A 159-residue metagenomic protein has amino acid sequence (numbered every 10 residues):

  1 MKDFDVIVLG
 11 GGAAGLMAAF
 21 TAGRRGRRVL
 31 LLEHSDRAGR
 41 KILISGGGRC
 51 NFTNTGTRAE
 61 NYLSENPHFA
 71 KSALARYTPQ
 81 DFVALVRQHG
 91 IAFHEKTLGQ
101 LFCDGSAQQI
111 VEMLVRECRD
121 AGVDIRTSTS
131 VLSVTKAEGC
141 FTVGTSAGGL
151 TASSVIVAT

Functional and structural regions predicted by a protein language model:
M1-A14, L30: Beta1/beta-strand and adjacent pyrophosphate-binding region of the FAD-binding site in flavoprotein oxidoreductases
I7, G23-G47: Glycine-rich FAD pyrophosphate-binding loop
G15-M17, T159: Short glycine/serine/threonine-rich phosphate/pyrophosphate-binding segments that cradle anionic phosphate groups
R49-T97: Glycine-rich active-site loop/strand segments that organize a redox cofactor
A70-T78, T97-R116, R126: Short beta-strand to alpha-helix junction loop
Q108-Q109, M113-T159: Predominantly flavin-linked oxidoreductase catalytic cores and closely associated redox partners
